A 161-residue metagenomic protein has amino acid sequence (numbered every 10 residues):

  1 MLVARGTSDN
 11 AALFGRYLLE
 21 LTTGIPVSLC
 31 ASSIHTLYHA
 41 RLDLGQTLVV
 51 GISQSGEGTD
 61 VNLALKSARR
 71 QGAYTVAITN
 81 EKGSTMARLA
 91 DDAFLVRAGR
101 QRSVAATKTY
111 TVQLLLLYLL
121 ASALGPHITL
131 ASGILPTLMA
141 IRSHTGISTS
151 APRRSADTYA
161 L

Functional and structural regions predicted by a protein language model:
M1-M139: Glycine-rich phosphate-binding loops that contact phosphosugars or nucleotide phosphates
G6-T7, G133-L161: Cofactor-pocket helix-loop regions in the catalytic cores of large enzyme subunits
